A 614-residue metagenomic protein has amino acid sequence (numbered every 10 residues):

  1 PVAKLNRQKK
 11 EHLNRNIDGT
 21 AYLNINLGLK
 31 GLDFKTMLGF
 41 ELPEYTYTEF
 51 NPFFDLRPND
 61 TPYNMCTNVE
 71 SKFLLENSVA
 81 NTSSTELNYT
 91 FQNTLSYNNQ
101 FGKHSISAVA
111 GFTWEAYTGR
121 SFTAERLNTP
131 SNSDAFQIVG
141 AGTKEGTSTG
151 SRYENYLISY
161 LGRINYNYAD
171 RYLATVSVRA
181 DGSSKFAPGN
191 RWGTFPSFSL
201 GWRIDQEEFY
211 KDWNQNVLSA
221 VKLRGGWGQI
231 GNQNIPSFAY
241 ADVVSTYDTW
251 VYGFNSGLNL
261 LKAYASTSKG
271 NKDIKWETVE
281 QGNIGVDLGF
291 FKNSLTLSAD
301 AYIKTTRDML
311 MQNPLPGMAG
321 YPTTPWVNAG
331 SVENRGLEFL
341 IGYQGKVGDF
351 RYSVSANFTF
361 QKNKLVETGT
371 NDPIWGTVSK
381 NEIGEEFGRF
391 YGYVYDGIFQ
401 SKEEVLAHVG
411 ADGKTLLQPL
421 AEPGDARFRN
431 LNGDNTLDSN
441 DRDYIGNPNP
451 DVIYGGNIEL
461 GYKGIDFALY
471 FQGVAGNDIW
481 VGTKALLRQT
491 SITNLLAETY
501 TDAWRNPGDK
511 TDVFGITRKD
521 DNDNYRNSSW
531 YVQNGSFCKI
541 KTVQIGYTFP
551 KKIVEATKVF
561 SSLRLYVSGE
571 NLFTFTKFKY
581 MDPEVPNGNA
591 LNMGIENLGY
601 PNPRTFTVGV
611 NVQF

Functional and structural regions predicted by a protein language model:
P1-N51, T61-G392, D523, N527-F614: Extracellular/periplasmic, surface-exposed regions of secreted and cell-surface proteins
N51-D55, N59-P62, I138, N259-T267 (+5 more regions): Surface-exposed, extracytoplasmic segments of Gram-negative outer-membrane nutrient-acquisition systems
Y166, L431, L460: Short aromatic-centered micro-motifs
N440, P450-G464, K541-G546, P550: Conserved SET/PR-domain catalytic core that frames the SAM/AdoMet-binding pocket
